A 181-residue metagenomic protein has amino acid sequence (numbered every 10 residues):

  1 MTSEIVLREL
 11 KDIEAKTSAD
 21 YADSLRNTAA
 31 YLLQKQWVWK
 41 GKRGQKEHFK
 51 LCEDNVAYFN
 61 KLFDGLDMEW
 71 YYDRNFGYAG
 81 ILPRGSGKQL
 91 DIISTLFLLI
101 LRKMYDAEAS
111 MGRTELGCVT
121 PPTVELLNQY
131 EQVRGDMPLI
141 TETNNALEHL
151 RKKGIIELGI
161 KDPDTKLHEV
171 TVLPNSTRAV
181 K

Functional and structural regions predicted by a protein language model:
M1-R84: Eukaryotic partner-binding/assembly regions in large regulatory complexes
D12-A19, L82-G117: Short alpha-helical segments that sit at the start of domains
V38-E47, M111-E131: Short acidic, hydrophobic short linear motifs in intrinsically disordered regions
L51-Y58, D136-K152: Short amphipathic alpha-helical interaction segments
D64-Y72, R151-P163: A short, conserved structural fragment
G77-I81, P163-L173: Minor-groove-contacting beta-hairpin "wing" of winged helix-turn-helix DNA-binding domains
M137-N145, E157-L167: Short conserved catalytic/interaction loops centered on acidic-Pro-aromatic/His motifs
V172-K181: Short, amphipathic alpha-helical interaction segments positioned at domain boundaries
